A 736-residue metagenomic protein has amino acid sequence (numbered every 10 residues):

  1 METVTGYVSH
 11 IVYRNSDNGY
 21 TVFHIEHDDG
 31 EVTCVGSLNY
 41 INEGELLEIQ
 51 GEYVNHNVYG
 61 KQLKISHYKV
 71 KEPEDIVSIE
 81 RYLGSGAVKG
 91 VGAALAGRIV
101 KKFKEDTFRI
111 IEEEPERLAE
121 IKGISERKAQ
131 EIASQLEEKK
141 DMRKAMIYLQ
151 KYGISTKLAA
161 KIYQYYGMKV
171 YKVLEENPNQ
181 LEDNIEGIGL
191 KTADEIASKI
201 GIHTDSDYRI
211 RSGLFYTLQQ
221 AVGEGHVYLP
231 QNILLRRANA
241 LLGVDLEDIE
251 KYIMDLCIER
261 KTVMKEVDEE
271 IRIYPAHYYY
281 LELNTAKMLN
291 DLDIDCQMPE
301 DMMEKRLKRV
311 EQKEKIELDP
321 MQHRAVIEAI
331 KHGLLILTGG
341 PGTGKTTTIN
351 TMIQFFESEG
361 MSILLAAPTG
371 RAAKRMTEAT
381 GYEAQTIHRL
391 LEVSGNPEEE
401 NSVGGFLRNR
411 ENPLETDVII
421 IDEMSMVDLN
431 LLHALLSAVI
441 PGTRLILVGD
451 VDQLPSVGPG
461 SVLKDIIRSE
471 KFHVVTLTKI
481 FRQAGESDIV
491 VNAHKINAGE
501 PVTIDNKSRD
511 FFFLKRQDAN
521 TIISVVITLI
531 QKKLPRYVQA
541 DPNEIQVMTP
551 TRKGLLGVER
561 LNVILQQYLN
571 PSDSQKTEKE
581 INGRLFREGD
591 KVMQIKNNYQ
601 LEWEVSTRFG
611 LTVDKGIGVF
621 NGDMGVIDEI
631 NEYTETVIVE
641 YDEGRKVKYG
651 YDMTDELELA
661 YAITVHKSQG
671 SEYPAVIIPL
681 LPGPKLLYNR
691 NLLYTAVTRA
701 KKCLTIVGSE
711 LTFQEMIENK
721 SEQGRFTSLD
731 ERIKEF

Functional and structural regions predicted by a protein language model:
M1-K305: Accessory, non-ATPase domains that flank or precede helicase/AAA+ motor cores in DNA-metabolism machines
K315-K331: N-terminal pre-P-loop "Q-motif" helix
L337, L365: Hydrophobic anchor at the beta1->P-loop junction of P-loop NTPases
K345: Conserved lysine of the Walker
T348, M352: Hydrophobic positions on the alpha1 helix immediately C-terminal to the Walker A/P-loop
F355, E359-M361, G370-K374, A379 (+6 more regions): Conserved helicase motor core of SF1/SF2 NTP-dependent helicases
V451-I617, F736: Conserved helicase motor core of P-loop NTPases
G616, N621-F736: C-terminal accessory regions
